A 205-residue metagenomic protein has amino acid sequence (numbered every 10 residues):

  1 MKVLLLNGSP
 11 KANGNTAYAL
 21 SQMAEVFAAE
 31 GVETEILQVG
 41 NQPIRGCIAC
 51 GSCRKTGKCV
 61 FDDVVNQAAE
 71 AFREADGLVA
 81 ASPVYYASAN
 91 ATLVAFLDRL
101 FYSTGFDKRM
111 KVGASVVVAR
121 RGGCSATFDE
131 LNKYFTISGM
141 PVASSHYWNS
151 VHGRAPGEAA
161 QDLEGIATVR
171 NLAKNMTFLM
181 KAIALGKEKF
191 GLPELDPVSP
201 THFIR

Functional and structural regions predicted by a protein language model:
K2-E30: N-terminal beta1-alpha1 ligand-phosphate binding loop
V32-Q42: A short beta-strand-loop structural module common to alpha/beta enzyme folds
Q42-F72, S199-R205: Cysteine-cluster motifs in flexible loop/terminal segments that predominantly coordinate metals
G51-K55, N132, Q161-L163: Short, hinge-like loop/turn segments at secondary-structure boundaries
V60-Y147: Helix-loop-strand module that forms the ligand-binding subsite of alpha/beta enzymes
P141-R205: Glycine-rich phosphate/pyrophosphate-binding loop and the adjoining helix
